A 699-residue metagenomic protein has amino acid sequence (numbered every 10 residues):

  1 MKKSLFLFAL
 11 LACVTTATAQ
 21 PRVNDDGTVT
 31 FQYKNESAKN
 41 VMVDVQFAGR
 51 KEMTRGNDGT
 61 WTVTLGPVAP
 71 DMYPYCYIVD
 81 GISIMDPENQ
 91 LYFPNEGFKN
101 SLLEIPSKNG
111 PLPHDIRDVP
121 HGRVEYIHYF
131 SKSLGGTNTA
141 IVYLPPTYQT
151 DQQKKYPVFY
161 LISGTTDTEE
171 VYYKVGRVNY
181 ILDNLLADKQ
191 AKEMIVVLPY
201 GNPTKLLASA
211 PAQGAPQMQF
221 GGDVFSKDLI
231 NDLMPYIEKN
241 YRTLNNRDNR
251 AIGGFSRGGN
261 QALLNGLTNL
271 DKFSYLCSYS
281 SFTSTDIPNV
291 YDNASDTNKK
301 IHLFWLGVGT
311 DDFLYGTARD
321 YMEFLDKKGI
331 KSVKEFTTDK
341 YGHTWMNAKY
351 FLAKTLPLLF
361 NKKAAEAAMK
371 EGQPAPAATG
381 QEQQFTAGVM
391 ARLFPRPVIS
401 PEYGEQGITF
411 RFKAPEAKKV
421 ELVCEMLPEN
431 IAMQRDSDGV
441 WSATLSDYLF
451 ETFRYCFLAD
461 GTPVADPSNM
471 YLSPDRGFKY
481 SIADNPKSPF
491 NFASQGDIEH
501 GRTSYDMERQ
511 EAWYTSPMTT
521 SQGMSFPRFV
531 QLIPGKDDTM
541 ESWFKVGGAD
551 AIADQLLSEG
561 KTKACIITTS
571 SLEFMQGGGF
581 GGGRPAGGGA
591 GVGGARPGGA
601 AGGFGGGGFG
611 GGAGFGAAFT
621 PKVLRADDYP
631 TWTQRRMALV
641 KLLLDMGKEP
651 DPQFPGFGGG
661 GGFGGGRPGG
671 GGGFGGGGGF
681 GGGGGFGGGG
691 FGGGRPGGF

Functional and structural regions predicted by a protein language model:
S4-V14: Sec-dependent N-terminal signal peptides
V14-T15, V175: Hydrophobic alpha-helical membrane context
A17-P21: Boundary at the C-terminal end of the N-terminal hydrophobic targeting segment
V23-R50, R55-F385, V398-E429, D436-F699: Non-catalytic cap/lid and distal C-terminal segments of serine-dependent acyl enzymes
A391-P395: Short, solvent-exposed loop/edge segments of extracellular or virion-exposed proteins
